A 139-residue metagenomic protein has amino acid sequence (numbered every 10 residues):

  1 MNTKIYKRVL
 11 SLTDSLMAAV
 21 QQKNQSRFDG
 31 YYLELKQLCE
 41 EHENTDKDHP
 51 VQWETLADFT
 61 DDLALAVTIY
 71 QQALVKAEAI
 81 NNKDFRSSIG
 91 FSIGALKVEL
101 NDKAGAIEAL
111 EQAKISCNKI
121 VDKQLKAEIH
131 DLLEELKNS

Functional and structural regions predicted by a protein language model:
T3-K4, N44, N81, C117-V121: Structural signature of alpha-solenoid helical repeat scaffolds
Y6-L16, V51-E54, F91, D131: TPR/TPR-like alpha-solenoid signature
K7, R27, N44, D48 (+4 more regions): Structural signature of alpha-solenoid helical repeat junctions
Q22-E34, D61-Q71, A109: Helix-turn-helix repeat elements of alpha-solenoid scaffolds
K36-E40, L74-E78, K114-S116, V121-D122: Amphipathic alpha-helical segments of tetratricopeptide repeats
E40-S92, E99: Alpha-helical adaptor scaffolds
S88-I93, V121-S139: TPR/TPR-like alpha-solenoid helical repeat scaffolds
